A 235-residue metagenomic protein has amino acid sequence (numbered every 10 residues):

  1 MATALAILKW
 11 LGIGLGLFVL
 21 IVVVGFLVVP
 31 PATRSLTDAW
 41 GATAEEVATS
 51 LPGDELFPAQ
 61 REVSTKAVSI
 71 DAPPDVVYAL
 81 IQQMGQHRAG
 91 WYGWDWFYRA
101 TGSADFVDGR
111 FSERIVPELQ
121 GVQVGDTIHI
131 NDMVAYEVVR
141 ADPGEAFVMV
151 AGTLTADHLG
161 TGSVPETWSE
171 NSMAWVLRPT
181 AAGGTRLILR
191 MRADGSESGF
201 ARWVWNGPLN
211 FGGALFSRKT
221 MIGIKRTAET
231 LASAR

Functional and structural regions predicted by a protein language model:
M1-G12, E197-P208: Structural motif marking the loop-to-transmembrane transition
A4-T37: N-terminal type II signal-anchor transmembrane helix that functions as the membrane-insertion/stop-transfer segment
L8, T49-L51, E55-R61, S69-D75 (+5 more regions): Glycine-rich portal/gate segments that line the openings of hydrophobic small-molecule binding cavities
A32-D38, V176-A182: Short, mixed-charge, low-aromatic patches
T33-V63: N-terminal signal-anchor transmembrane helix
E62, G162, W205-L209: Residue-level detector of alpha-helix boundaries and kinks
A201, W205-M221: Short, charged, low-complexity patches
